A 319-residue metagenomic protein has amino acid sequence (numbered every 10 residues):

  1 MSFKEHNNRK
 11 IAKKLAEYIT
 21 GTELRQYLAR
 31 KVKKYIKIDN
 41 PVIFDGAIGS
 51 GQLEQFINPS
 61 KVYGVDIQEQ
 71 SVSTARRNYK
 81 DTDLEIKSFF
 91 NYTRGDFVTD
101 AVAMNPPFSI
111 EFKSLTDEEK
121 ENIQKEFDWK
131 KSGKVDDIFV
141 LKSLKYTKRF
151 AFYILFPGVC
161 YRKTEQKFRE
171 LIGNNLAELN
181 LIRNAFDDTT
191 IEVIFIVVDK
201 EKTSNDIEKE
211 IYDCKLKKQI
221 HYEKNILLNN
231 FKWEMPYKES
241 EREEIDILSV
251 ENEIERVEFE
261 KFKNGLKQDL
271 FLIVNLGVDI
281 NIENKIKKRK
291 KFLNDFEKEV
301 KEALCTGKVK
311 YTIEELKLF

Functional and structural regions predicted by a protein language model:
M1-I38, Q52-L53, E260-F319: S-adenosyl-L-methionine
L28-Y35, P41-I57, G64-Q68, S88-E121 (+5 more regions): Conserved proline-anchored active-site loop of SAM-dependent methyltransferases that bridges a beta-strand
K61, T82-D83, A177-E178: Conserved beta-strand segments of alpha/beta enzyme cores
A75-R76: Conserved SAM-binding loop
K80-F89: Conserved SAM-binding strand-loop segment of SAM-dependent methyltransferases
F90-R94, N184-T189, Q219: A short acidic, often aromatic-flanked loop/helix-cap motif at beta-alpha or helix-coil junctions that lines enzyme
K130-T189, F195-V197: Conserved Class I SAM-dependent methyltransferase catalytic core
D188-E255: Flexible, glycine-/basic-rich loop-and-beta segments that form/coincide with the SAM-dependent methyltransferase
